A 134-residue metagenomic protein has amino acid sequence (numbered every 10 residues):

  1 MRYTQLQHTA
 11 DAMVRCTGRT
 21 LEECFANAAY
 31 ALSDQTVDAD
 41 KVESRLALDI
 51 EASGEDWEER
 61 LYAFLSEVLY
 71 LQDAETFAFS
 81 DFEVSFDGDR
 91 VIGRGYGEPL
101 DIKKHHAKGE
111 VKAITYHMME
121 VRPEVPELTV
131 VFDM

Functional and structural regions predicted by a protein language model:
M1-M134: N-terminal intrinsically disordered, cationic/polar leader segments that include organellar targeting peptides
